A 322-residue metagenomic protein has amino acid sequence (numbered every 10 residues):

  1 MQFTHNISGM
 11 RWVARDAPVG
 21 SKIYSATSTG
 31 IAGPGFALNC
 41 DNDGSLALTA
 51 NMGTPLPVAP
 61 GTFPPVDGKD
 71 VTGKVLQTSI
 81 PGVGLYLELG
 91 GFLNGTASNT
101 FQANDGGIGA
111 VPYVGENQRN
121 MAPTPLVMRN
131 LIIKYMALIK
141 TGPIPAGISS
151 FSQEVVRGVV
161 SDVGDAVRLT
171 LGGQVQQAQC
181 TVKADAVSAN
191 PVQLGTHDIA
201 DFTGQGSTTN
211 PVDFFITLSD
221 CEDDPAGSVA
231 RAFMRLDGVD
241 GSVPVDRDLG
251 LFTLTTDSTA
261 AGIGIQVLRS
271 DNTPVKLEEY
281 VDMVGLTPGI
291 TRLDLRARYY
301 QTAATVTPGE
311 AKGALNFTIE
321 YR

Functional and structural regions predicted by a protein language model:
M1-R322: Mature extracellular/passenger domains of Gram-negative fimbrial/pilin and adhesin proteins
